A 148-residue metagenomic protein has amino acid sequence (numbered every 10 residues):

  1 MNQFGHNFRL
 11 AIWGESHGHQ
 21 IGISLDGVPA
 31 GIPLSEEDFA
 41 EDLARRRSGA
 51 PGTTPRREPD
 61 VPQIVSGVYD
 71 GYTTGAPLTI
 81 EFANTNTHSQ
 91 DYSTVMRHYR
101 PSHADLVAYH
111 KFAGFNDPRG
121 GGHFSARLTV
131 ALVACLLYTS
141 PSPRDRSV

Functional and structural regions predicted by a protein language model:
M1-G5: Short, Gly/Pro- and small/polar-rich lid/capping loops
R9-L25, V130-L132: Conserved phosphate/anionic-ligand binding catalytic regions in large, soluble enzymes, centered on
S16, Q20, G31-G49, P55 (+1 more regions): Alpha/propeptide regions of enzymes that mature by internal proteolysis
G18, I80, Y138-T139: Residue-level preference for non-acidic, small/hydrophobic
G31, H98, P118, G122-V130: Short alpha-helix boundary/capping segments
L43-P101: Glycine-rich, N-terminal phosphate-binding loop and its surrounding beta-alpha-beta segment
A104-S125: Residues forming anionic-ligand binding surfaces in small-molecule and nucleic-acid pockets of primarily soluble enzymes
T139-D145: Conserved small/polar residues in nucleotide/adenosyl-binding loops
